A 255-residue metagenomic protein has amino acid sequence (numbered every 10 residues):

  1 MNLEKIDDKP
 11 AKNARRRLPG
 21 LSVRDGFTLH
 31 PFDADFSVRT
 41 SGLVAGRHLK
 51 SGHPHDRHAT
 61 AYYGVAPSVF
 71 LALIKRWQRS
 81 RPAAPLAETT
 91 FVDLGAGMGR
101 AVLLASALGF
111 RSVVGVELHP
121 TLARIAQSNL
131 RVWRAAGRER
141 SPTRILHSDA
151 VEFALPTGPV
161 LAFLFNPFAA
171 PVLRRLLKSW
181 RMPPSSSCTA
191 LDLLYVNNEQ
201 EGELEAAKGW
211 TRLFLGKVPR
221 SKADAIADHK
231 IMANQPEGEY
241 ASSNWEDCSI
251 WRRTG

Functional and structural regions predicted by a protein language model:
M1-A87: S-adenosyl-L-methionine
E88-G97: Conserved class I S-adenosyl-L-methionine
G99-L103: Glycine-rich SAM-binding Motif I of class I
S112-E117: Conserved SAM-binding motif I beta-strand of class I
P120-T121: Helix N-cap at the beta1-alpha1 junction of Rossmann-like dinucleotide-binding domains, i.e., the first residues
R124-T157: S-adenosyl-L-methionine
L146-T189: Active-site segment flanking the S-adenosylmethionine/decSAM binding pocket in AdoMet-dependent transferases
P171-R252: C-terminal substrate-binding/active-site "lid" region of AdoMet-derived donor-dependent transferases
